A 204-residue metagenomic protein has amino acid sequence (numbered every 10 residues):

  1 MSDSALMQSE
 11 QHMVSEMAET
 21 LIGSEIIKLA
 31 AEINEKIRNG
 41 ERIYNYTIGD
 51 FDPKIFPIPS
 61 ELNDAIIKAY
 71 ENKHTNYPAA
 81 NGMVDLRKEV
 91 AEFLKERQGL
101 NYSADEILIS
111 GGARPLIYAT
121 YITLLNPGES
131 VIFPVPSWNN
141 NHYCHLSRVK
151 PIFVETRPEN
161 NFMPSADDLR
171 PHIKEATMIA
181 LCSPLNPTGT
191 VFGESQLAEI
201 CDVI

Functional and structural regions predicted by a protein language model:
L6-S9, E19-G111, A119: N-terminal small-domain helix-loop-helix segment of the aminotransferase-like
G49-P53, W138-N139, P184-P187: Short, solvent-exposed loop/turn segments at secondary-structure junctions
K54-F56, I117, N141-H142, T188-G189: Glycine/Thr-rich phosphate-binding loops of Rossmann-like dinucleotide-binding domains
T123-C144: Conserved PLP-anchoring active-site segment centered on the Schiff-base-forming lysine
V135, F153-P158: Short beta->alpha connector loops at strand-helix junctions that form conserved, small/polar/Pro-enriched
L146-P151: A short helix-loop-beta submotif of the ANL/AMP-binding
R157-I204: Active-site phosphate-binding strand-loop segment of PLP-dependent enzymes
